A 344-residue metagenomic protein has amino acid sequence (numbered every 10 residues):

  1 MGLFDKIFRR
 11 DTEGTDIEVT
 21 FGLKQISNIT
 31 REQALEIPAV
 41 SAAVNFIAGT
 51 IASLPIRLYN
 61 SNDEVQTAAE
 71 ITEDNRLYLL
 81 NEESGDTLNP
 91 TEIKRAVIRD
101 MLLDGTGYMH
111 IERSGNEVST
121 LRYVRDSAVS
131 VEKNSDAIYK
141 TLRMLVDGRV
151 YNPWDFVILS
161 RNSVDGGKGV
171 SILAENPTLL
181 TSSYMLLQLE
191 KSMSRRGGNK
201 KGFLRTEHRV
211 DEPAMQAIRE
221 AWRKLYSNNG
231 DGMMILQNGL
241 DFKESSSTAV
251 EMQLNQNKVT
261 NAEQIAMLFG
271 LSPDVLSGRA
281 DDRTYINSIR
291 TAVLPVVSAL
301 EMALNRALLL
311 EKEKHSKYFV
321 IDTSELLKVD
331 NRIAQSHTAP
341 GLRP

Functional and structural regions predicted by a protein language model:
M1-L254, V259, Q264, L271 (+2 more regions): Structured, contiguous alpha/beta core segments that scaffold functional sites
R125, S272, T284-N287, D322-S324 (+1 more regions): Poly-acidic low-complexity segments
M233-I235, P273-T284, R306-H315: Short acidic alpha-helical/loop segments enriched in Asp/Glu that coordinate divalent cations
E263-L271, G278-I289: C-terminal, well-structured catalytic/ligand-binding subdomain of enzymes
S288-A292, L300: Small-residue-rich helix-loop
E301-N305: A translation/RNA-centric and nucleic-acid-associated enzymatic feature enriched in Class II aminoacyl-tRNA synthetases
H315-F319, S324-P344: Charged substrate- and nucleic-acid-binding regions of tRNA-handling and nucleotidyl-transfer enzymes, centered on
